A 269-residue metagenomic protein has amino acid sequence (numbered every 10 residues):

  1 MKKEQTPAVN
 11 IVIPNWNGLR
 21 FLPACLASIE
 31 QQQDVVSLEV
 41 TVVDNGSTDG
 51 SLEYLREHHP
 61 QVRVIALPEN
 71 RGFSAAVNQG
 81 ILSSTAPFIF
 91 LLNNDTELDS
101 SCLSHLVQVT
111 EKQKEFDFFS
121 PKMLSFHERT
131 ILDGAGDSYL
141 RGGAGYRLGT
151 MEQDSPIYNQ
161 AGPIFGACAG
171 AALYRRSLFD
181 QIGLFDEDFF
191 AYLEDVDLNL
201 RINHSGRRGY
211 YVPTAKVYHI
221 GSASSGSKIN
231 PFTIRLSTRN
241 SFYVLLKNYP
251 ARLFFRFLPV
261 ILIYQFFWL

Functional and structural regions predicted by a protein language model:
A27-S37: Short, acidic, metal-binding catalytic loop of nucleotide-sugar glycosyltransferases
S28, D44-E53, E69: A conserved acidic beta->alpha catalytic loop
A66-S84, N94: Glycine-rich, basic loop-to-helix element that forms the pyrophosphate-binding segment of sugar-nucleotide handling
I89: Short aromatic/hydrophobic "clamp" motif used to bind/position activated sugar donors
T96-D133, D137-L140: Conserved donor NDP-sugar-binding/catalytic core segment of glycosyltransferases
L140-I164, F242: Short, flexible, basic/aromatic active-site loop/helix in glycosyltransferases
F165-K216: A short, conserved alpha-helix in the catalytic core of glycosyltransferases
S205, G209-L269: Active-site-adjacent helix/loop segment of glycosyltransferases that harbors family-specific signature motifs
